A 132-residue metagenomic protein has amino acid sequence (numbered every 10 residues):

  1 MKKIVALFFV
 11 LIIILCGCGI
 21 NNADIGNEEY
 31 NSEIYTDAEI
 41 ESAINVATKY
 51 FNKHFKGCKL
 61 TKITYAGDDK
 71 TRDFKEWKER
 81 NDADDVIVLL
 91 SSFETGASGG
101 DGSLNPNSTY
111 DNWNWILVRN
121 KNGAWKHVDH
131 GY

Functional and structural regions predicted by a protein language model:
M1-I4, F8: Positively charged n-region of N-terminal signal peptides that target proteins for export
I4, G99-G100, A124-V128: Short, solvent-exposed secondary-structure capping/transition elements
A6, C16-T109: Flexible low-complexity loop/turn motifs enriched in small/helix-breaking residues
Y110-Y132: Short beta-strand edge/turn micro-motifs at domain boundaries
